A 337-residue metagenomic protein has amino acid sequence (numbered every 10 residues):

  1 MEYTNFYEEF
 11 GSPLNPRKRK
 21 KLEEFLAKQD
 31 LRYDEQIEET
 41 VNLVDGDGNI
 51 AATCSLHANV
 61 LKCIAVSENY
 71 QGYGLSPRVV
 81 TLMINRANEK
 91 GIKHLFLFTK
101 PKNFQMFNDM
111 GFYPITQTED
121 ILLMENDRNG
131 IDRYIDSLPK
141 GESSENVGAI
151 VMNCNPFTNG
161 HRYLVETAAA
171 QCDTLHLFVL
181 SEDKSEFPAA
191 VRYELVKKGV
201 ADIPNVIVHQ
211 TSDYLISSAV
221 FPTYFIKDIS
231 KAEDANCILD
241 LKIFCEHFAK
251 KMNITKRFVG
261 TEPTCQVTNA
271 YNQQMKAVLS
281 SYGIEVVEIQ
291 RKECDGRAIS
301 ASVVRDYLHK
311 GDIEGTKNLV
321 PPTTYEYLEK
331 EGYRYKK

Functional and structural regions predicted by a protein language model:
M1-Y33, N49: Short amphipathic alpha-helix that is part of the acyltransferase structural core
E38, L61, E145: Short coil/loop residues immediately preceding or within conserved phosphate-binding loops of NTP-utilizing enzyme
N42, G48-A65: Conserved beta-strand in the GNAT
K62, S76, E89-G91: N-terminal targeting signals for export/organelle localization
Y70, G74-L82, G160: Conserved acetyl-CoA pyrophosphate-binding loop and the N-cap/start of the following alpha-helix in GNAT-like
R86-K100: Conserved GNAT acetyl-CoA-binding A-motif
T99, N103-F112, T116-K337: Nucleotidyltransferase catalytic core that binds NTPs
